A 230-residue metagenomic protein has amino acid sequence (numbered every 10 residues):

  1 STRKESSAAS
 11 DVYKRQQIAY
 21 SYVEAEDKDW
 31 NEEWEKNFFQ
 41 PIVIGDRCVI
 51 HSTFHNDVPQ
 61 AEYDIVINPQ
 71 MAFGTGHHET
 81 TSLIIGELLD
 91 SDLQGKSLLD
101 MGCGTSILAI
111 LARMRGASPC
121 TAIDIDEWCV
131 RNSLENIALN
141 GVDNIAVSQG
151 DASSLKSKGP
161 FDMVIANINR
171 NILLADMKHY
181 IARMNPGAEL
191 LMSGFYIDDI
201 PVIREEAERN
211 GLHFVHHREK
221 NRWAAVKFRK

Functional and structural regions predicted by a protein language model:
S1-A9, Y13: Single conserved hydrophobic/aromatic residue that forms the stacking wall/gate of nucleotide- or nucleobase-binding
D11-E26: Conserved short beta-strand edge segments in small beta-sheet-based binding/regulatory domains
A19-S21, V49, P119, N144-A146 (+1 more regions): Conserved beta-strand segments of alpha/beta enzyme cores
E24, S52, Q149-G150: Short loop/edge segments at beta-strand edges and connector loops that shape dinucleotide/nucleotide cofactor-binding
D27-Q94: SAM-dependent Rossmann-like transferase core, predominantly class I methyltransferases with a strong bias toward
M71, T75-K156: Conserved SAM/SAH cofactor-binding pocket of Class I
I125-K230: S-adenosylmethionine
